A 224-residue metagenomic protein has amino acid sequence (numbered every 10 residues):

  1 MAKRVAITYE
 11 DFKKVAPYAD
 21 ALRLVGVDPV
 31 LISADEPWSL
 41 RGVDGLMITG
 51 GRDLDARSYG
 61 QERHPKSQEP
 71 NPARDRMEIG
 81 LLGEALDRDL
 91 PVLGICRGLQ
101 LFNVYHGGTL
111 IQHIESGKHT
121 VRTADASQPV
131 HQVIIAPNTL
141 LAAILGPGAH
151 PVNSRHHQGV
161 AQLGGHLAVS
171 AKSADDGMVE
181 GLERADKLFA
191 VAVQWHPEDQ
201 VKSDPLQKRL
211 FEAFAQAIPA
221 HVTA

Functional and structural regions predicted by a protein language model:
M1-L93, N103-Y105, I111, E115-I144 (+4 more regions): N-terminal beta1-alpha1 cap of cysteine-dependent amidohydrolase-like domains
C96: Conserved G/P- and acidic residue-centered "switch" motifs that form tight phosphate/ATP-binding loops in soluble
L99: The feature captures the ABC ATPase H-loop/switch
A190-W195: Active-site-proximal beta-strand elements of phosphoester/diester hydrolases
